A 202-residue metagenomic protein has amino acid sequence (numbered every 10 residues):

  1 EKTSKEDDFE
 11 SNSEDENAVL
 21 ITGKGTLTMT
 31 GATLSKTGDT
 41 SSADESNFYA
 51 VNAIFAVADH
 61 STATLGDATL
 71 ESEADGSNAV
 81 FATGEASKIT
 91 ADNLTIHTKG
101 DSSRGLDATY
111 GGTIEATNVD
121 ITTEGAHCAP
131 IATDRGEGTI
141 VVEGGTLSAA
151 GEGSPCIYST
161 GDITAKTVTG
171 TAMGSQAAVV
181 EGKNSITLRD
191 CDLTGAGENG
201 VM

Functional and structural regions predicted by a protein language model:
E1-S41: N-terminal segments that cap or nucleate solenoid repeat domains
K2-D7, T26-A32, T62-D67, K88-L94 (+4 more regions): All-beta strand scaffolds that present successive hydrophobic residues in beta-strands
S13-L20, S42-A56, A74-A82, K99-D107 (+4 more regions): Extracellular beta-strand/beta-solenoid scaffold signature
K24, E85, G111, L147 (+1 more regions): Residue-level marker of positions within ordered structural domains that often coincide with functionally constrained
A56, F81-A82, S87-I89, D107 (+5 more regions): Mid-membrane cores of alpha-helical transmembrane segments in multi-pass membrane proteins, especially transporters
